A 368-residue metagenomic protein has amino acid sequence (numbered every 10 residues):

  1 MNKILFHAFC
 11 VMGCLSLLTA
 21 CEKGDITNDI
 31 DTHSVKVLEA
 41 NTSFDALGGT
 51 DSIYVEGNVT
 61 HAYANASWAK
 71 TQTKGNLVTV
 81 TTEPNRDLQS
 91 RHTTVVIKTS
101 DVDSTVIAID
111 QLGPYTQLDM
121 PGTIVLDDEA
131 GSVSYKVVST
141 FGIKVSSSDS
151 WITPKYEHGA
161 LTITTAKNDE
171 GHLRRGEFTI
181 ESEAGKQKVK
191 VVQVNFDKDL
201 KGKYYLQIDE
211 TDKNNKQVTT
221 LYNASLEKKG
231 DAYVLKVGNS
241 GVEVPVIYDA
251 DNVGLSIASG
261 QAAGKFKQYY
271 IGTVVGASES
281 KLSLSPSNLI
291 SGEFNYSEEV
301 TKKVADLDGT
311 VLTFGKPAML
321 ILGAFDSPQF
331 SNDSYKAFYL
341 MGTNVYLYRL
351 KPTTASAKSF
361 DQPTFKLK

Functional and structural regions predicted by a protein language model:
M1-F9: Bacterial N-terminal signal peptides that target proteins for export
C10-S43, S100-V102, A108, A357-K368: Bacterial Sec-dependent N-terminal signal peptides
G24-E56, T105, L112-V138: Predominantly extracytoplasmic/ectodomain segments of secreted and cell-surface proteins
V35-N41, L47-T81, S132-I163: Surface-exposed binding patches on compact interaction domains or structured appendages
E83-L88, A166-H172: Short, surface-exposed loop/turn segments at beta-strand-coil junctions that are enriched for proline with nearby
Q89-D101, G171-A184: A short beta-strand micro-motif common to beta-rich folds, especially ectodomain repeats
Q111-D119, Q193-L200: Extracellular interdomain linker/stem segments of modular secreted and single-pass surface proteins
Q193-K368: Ser/Thr/Gly/Pro-rich, low-complexity flexible regions
